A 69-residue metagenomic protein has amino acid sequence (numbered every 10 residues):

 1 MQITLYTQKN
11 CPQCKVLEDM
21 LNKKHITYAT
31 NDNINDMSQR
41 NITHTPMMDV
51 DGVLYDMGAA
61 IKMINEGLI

Functional and structural regions predicted by a protein language model:
M1-Y28: Local sequence-structure signature of Cys/Sec-based thiol-disulfide redox active-site neighborhoods
V16-E18, T45, A60-I64: Non-catalytic interaction surface on structured domains
T27-N35: A short beta-strand-loop structural module common to alpha/beta enzyme folds
N35-S38, K62-I64: A short acidic, often aromatic-flanked loop/helix-cap motif at beta-alpha or helix-coil junctions that lines enzyme
Q39-R40, D56: Short Asp/Glu-rich motifs
R40-M48: Structural micro-motif
D49-I69: Non-catalytic, surface beta->alpha helical segment in thiol-disulfide oxidoreductase systems
